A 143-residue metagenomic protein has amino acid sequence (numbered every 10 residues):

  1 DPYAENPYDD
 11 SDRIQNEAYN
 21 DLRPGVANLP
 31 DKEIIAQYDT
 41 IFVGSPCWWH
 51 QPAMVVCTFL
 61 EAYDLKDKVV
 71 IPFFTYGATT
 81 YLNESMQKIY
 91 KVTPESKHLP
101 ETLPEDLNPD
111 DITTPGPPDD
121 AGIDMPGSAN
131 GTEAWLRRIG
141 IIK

Functional and structural regions predicted by a protein language model:
D1-V43, H50-A53, C57, E61 (+2 more regions): N-terminal beta1-alpha1-beta2 submodule of the flavodoxin-like/Rossmannoid cofactor-binding fold
P2-A4, C47-Q51, Y76-Y81, E105-P109 (+1 more regions): Solvent-exposed loop/turn segments at secondary-structure junctions within structured extracellular/periplasmic domains
I35, E61-D67, K91-E95: Short, conserved loop/helix-junction motifs that constitute active-site signature segments in enzyme catalytic cores
T40-G44, I71-F74, L99-E101: Structural recognition of the beta-strand scaffold that forms the well-ordered cores of secreted hydrolase catalytic
Q51-M54, D67, Y81, S96-L99: Substrate-binding/catalytic groove segments of enzymes that remodel or degrade extracellular structural polymers
V55-V69, T102-T114: Short flexible/disordered coil segments
A78-V92: Glycine-rich, charge-decorated loop segments at or immediately adjacent to ligand/cofactor-binding or catalytic sites
K97-K143: Glycine-rich phosphate/pyrophosphate-binding loop and the adjoining helix
